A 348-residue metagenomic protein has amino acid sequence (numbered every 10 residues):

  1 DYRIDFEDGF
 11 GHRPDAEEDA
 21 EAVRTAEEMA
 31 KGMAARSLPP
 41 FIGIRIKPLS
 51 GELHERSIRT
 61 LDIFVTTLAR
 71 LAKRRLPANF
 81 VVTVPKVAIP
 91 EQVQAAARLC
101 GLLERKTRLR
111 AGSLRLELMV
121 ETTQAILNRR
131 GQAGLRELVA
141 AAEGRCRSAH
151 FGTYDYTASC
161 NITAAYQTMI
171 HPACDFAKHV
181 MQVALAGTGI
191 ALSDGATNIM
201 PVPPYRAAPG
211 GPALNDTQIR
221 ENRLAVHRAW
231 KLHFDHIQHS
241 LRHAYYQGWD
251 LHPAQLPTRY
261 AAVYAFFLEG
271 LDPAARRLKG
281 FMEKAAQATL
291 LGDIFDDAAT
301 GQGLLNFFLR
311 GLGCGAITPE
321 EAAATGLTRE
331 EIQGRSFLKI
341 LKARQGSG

Functional and structural regions predicted by a protein language model:
D1-G348: Expand to "…catalyze enediolate/carbanion chemistry for C-C bond making/breaking, isomerization, decarboxylation
